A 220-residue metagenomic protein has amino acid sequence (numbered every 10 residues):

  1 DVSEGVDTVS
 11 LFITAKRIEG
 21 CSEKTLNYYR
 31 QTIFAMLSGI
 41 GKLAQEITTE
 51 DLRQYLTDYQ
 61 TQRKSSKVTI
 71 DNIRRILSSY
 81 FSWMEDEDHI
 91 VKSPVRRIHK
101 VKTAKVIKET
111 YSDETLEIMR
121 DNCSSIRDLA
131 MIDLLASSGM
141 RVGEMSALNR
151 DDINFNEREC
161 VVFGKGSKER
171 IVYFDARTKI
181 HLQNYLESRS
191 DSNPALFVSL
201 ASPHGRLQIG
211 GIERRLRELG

Functional and structural regions predicted by a protein language model:
D1: N-terminal helical hairpins
S10-I107: N-terminal core-binding DNA-recognition domain of tyrosine recombinases/integrases
T57, K100, D121, A147 (+1 more regions): Phosphate-coordinating loops and pocket residues in cytosolic domains that bind phosphorylated ligands
L77, M131, M145, L216-R217: Short, basic/aromatic-rich helical patch in the C-terminal catalytic core of site-specific tyrosine
I90, K105, D113-V142, G166-K168: Basic, Lys/Arg- and aromatic-enriched nucleic-acid-binding interface segment
L135-E157, G210: Short, charged phosphate-coordinating catalytic segments
R158-F163: Short functional hotspots where side chains directly engage DNA or cofactors
G164-N184, A195-R217: C-terminal catalytic core of Y-nucleophile DNA break-rejoin enzymes
